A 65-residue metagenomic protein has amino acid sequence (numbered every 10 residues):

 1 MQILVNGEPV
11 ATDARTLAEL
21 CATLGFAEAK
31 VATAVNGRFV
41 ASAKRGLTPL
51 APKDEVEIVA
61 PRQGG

Functional and structural regions predicted by a protein language model:
M1-G64: Ubiquitin-like/PB1-type beta-grasp interaction modules and other compact soluble beta-rich domains
